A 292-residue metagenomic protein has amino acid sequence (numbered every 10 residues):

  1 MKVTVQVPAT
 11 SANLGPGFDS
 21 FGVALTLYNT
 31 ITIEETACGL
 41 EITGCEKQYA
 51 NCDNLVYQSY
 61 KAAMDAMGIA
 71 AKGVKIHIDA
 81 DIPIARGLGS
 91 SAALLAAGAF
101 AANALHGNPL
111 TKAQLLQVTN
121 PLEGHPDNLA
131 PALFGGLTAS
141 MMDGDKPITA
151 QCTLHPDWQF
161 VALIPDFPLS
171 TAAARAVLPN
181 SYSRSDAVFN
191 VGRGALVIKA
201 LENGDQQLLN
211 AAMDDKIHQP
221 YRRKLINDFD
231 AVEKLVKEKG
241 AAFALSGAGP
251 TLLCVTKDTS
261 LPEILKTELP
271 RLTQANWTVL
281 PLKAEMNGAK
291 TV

Functional and structural regions predicted by a protein language model:
M1-R86, F100, A104, N108-L110 (+2 more regions): ATP-binding N-lobe of GHMP and related small-molecule kinases
S11, I42-A50, A80-G89, Q117-P126 (+2 more regions): A short glycine/serine-rich beta->alpha loop
S11-N13, G22-L25, G68-I69, G87 (+6 more regions): Solvent-exposed alpha-helices and their adjacent loops that cap or buttress functional pockets in soluble metabolic
E34, A132-D143, C254-K257, T291-V292: Short beta-strand-to-turn element immediately C-terminal to the catalytic PLP-Schiff-base lysine in fold type I
L88-K112, L133-T138, D143: DPxDG-like acidic metal-binding loop motif
P121-G124, M141-C152, S181: Active-site glycine-rich loop that binds ribose-phosphate moieties when present
A162-R223: Active-site rim beta-loop-alpha module in soluble metabolic enzymes
L201-V292: Glycine-rich, charge-dense phosphate/pyrophosphate-binding loop(s) and the adjacent flexible "lid"/catalytic subdomain
